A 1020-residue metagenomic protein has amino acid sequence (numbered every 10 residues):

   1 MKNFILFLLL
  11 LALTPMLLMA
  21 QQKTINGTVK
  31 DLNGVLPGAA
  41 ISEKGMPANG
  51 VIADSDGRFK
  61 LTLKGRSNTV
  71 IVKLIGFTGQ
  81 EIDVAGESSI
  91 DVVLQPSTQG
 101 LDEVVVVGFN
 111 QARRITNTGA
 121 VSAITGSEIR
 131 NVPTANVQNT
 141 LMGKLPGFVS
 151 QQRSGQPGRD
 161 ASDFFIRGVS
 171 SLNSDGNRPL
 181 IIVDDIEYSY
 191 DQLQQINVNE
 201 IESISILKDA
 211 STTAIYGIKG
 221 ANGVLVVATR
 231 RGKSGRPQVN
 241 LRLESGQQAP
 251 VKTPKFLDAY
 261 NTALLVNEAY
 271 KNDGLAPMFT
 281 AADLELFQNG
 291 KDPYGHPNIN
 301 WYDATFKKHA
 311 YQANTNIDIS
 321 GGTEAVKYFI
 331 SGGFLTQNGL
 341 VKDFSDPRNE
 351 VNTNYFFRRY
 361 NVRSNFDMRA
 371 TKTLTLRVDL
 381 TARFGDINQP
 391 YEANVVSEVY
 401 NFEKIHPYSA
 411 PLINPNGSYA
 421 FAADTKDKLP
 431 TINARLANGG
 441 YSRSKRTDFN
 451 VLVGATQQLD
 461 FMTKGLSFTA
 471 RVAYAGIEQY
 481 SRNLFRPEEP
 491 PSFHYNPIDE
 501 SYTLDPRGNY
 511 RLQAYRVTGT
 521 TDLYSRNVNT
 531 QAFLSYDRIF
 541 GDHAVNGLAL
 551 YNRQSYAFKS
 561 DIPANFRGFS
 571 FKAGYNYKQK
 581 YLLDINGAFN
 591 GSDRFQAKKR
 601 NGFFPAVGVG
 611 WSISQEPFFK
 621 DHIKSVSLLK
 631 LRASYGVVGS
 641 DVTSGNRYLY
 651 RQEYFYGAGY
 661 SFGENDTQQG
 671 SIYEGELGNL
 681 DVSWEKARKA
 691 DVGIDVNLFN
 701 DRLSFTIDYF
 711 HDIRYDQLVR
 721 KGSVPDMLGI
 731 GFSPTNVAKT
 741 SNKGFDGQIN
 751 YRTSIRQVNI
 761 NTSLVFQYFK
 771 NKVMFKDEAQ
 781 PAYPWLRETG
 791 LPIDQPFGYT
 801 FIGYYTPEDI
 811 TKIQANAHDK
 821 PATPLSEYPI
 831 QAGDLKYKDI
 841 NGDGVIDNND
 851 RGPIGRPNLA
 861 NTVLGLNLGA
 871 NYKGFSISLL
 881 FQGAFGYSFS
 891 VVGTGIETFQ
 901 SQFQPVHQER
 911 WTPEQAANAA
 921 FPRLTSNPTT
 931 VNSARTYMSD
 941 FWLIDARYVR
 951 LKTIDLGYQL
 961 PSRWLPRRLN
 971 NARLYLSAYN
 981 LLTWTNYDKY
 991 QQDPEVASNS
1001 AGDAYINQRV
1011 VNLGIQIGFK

Functional and structural regions predicted by a protein language model:
M1-F7, L11, M16-V362, L376 (+4 more regions): Short, small/polar-rich motifs associated with maturation and membrane association, primarily at protein termini
V35, P47, T78-E81, E187 (+6 more regions): Short, solvent-exposed loop/turn motifs
I129, H309, A313, N365-L374 (+8 more regions): Extracellular/periplasmic, surface-exposed regions of secreted and cell-surface proteins
Q138-K144, F732-S741, Q780-Y799, P853-G869 (+2 more regions): C-terminal extracellular loops and terminal segments of Gram-negative outer membrane beta-barrel proteins
N240-P293, E392-A393, R647, R752-N858 (+1 more regions): Conserved small-residue
L275-M278, I413-G417, A434, A832 (+2 more regions): Extracytoplasmic gating/loop element in the C-terminal half of outer-membrane beta-barrel translocons and assembly
K464, P857-S890: Glycine-rich, aromatic-lined ligand/substrate-binding cores of catalytic and carbohydrate-binding domains
